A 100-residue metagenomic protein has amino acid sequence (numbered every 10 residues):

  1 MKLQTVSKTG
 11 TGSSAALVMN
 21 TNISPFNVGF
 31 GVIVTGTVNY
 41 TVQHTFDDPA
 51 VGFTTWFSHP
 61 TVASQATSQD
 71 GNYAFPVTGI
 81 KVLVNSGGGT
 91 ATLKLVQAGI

Functional and structural regions predicted by a protein language model:
M1-T11: Non-catalytic extracellular/lumenal accessory regions of secreted precursors
T11-S24, F57-I100: Beta-sandwich interaction modules
S24-F26, G31-G36: Secondary-structure capping and domain/repeat boundary segments
V28, Y40, I80: Residue-level detector of short, conserved catalytic/binding motifs and their immediate flanks
V32, H44-T45, V84: Hydrophobic side chains in beta-strands
I33-N39, G87-G88: Short proline/glycine-enriched turn/loop motifs at strand-loop junctions of beta-rich domains
T37-F57, L93-Q97: Short, surface-exposed beta-strand/strand-loop-strand elements in extracellular ectodomains
